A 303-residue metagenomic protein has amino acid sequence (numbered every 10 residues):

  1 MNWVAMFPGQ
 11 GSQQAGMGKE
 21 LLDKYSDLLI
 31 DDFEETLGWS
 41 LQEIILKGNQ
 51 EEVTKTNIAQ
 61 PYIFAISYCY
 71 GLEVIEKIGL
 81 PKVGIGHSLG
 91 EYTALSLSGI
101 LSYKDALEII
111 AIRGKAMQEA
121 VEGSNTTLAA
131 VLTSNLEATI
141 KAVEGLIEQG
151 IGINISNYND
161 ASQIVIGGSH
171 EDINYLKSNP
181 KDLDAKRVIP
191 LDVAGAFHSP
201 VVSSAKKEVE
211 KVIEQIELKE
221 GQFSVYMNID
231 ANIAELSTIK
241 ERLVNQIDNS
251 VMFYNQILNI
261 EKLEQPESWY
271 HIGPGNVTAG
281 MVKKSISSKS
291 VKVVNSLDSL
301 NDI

Functional and structural regions predicted by a protein language model:
M1-E76, E217-I303: Acyltransferase/transacylase module recognition
V4, G84-G86, A106, I155 (+1 more regions): Short glycine-aspartate micro-motif
G9, G84-T93, H198, G273: Catalytic nucleophile loop
Q10-S12, L37, G99-D248: Alpha/beta catalytic cores of group-transfer enzymes, especially the acyltransferase/condensing modules of polyketide
D23-D32, W39-E43, F64-E137: Patatin-like phospholipase
L46-V53, T93, R187-L191: A short small-residue
Q60, G86-H87, Y158: Conserved alpha/beta-hydrolase "nucleophile elbow" surrounding the catalytic nucleophile
L80-K82, K186, P266-E267: Short acidic/polar active-site loop segments enriched in Thr and Asp
